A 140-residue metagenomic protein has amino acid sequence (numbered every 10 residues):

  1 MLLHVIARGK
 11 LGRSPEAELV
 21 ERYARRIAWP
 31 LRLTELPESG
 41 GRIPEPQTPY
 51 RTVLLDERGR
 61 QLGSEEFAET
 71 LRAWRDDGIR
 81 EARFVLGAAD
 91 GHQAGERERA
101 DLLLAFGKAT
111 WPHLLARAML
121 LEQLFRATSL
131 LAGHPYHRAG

Functional and structural regions predicted by a protein language model:
M1-A24: N-terminal beta1-alpha1 ligand-phosphate binding loop
M1-L3, W29, Y50, R99-D101: Short glycine-/polar-rich loops that comprise or flank the Walker A/P-loop and associated switch/sensor motifs
G9-R13, R58, T110: Short histidine/acidic/glycine/proline-rich micro-motifs that form metal- and phosphate-coordinating active-site loops
E16-V20, S64-A68, R97, R117: Conserved strand-to-helix beginnings and helix N-cap segments that scaffold or border functional pockets
Y23-I27, E96: Short, conserved catalytic or adaptor-binding loops enriched in Gly and charged residues
A28-R83, G91: S-adenosyl-L-methionine/SAH cofactor-binding core of RNA-modifying enzymes
G87: Rossmann-fold NAD(P)-binding glycine/threonine-rich loop
E96-G140: Structured adenosyl-cofactor binding patch, chiefly the S-adenosyl-L-methionine
